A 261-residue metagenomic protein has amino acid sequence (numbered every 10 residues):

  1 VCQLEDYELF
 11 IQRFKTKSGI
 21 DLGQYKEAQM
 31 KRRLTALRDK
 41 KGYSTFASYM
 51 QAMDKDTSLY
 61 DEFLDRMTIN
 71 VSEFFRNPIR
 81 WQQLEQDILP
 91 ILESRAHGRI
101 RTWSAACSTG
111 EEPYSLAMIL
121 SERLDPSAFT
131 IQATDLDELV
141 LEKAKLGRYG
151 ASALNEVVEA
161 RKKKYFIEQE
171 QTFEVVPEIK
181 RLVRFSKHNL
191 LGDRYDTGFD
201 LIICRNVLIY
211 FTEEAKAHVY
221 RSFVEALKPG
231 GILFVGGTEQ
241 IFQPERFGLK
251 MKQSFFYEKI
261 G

Functional and structural regions predicted by a protein language model:
C2-I100, Y220: Conserved AdoMet
L84, I202, L227: Residue-level signal for inorganic ion chemistry
H97-G110, F129-Q132: Conserved class I S-adenosyl-L-methionine
T109-L124: Conserved SAM-binding loop of SAM-dependent methyltransferases across substrates and taxa, primarily the Class I
A128-I203, V207-A215, Q240-F242, G261: Extended basic-aromatic, gly/pro-enriched interface segments that bind polyanionic ligands
A217-P229: A short glycine-rich, Lys/Arg-flanked "PGG" loop and its adjoining helix->strand segment in the class I
G230-G237: Conserved beta-strand signature within the Rossmann-like core of class I S-adenosyl-L-methionine
K252-F256: Short hydrophobic/aromatic beta-strand or adjacent loop that forms the aromatic wall/cage of a ligand/substrate-binding
